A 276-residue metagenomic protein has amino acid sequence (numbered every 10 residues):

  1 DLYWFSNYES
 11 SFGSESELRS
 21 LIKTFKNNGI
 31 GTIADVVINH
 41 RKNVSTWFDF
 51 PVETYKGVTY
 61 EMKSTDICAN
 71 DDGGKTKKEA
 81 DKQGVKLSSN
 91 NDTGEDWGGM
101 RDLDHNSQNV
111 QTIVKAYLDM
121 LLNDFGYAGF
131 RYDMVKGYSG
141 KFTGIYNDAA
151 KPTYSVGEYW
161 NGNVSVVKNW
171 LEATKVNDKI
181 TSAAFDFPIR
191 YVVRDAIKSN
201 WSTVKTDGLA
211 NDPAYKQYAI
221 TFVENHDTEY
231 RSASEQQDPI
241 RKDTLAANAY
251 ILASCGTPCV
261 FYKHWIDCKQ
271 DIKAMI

Functional and structural regions predicted by a protein language model:
D1-W97, L103, K136-G157: Acidic/aromatic-lined carbohydrate-recognition and catalytic surfaces of CAZymes acting on diverse glycans
Y3-E9, I22-I30, A34, F48-D49 (+1 more regions): Active-site-proximal helices and loops of the catalytic beta/alpha 8
S11-F12, Q108-N109, D238: Residue-level marker of alpha-helix boundaries and capping positions
S14, L18, Q111-V114, T244: Aromatic/hydrophobic pocket-lining residues that form the small-molecule binding cavity in soluble enzyme cores
H40-R41, S107, R190, I197: Flexible interhelical turns and helix-capping residues at alpha-helix boundaries within structured domains
S88-N91, V114-L118: Short hydrophobic/aromatic-rich motifs at helix boundaries and adjacent loops
N91-N106, D124, N225-S232: Short glycine/proline-rich turn/loop motifs
H105-Y117: Alpha-helical scaffold elements lining the catalytic groove of polysaccharide deacetylases
